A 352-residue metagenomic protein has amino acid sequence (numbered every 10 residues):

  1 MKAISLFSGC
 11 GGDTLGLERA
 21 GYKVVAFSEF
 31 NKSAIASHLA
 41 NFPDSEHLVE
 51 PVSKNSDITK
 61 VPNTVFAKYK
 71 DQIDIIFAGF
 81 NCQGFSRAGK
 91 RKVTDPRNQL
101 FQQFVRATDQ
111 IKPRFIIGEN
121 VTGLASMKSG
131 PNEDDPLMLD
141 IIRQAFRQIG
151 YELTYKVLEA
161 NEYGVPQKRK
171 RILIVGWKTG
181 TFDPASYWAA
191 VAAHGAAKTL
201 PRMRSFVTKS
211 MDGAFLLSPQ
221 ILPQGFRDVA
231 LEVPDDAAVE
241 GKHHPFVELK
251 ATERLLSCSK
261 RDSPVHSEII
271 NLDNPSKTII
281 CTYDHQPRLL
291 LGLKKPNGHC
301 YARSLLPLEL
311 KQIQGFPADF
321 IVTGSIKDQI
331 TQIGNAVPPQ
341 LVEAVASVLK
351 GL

Functional and structural regions predicted by a protein language model:
K2-F115, V121-D140: Core alpha/beta nucleotide-donor-binding catalytic domains of modification enzymes
K2-V24, A145-Q148, Y155, R171-L352: S-adenosyl-L-methionine-dependent DNA methyltransferase catalytic core
T14, Q83-R87, L124-M127, G164-K168 (+2 more regions): Short catalytic/ligand-binding loop motif for oxyanion handling, primarily in non-cytosolic enzymes, centered on
G79, E119, E159, V175: Alpha/beta-hydrolase-fold catalytic nucleophile elbow
K112-R114, Y151, K170: A short helix->loop->beta-strand "cap" motif at the edges of active sites that frequently abuts
I117-V121, K156, T323: Short beta-strands and strand-loop turn motifs
T122, Y151-E162: Conserved S-adenosyl-L-methionine
E133-L153: Conserved Class I S-adenosyl-L-methionine
